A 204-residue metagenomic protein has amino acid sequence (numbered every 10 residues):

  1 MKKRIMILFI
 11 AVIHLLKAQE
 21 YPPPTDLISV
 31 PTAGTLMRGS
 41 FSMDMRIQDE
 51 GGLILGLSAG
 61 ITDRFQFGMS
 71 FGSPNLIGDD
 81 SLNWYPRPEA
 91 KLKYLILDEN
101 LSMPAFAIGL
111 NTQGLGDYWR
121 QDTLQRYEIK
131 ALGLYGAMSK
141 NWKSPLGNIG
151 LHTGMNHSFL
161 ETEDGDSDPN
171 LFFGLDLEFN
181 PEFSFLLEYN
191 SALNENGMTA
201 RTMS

Functional and structural regions predicted by a protein language model:
M1-R4: Positively charged n-region of N-terminal signal peptides that target proteins for export
I10-A18: Hydrophobic h-region of N-terminal signal peptides that target proteins for export in Gram-negative bacteria
A18-I149, M155-E161, F179-F183, A192-S204: Transmembrane beta-barrel domains of Gram-negative outer membranes and organellar outer membranes
G165-S167, E178: Low-complexity, polar/charged sequence tracts that form flexible coils or short amphipathic helices and often embed
S167-L171, A200-M203: Charged helix-capping and loop-helix junction motifs
L175: Mobile, glycine-rich extracellular loop/lid and propeptide segments that shape or gate substrate/ligand access
L186: Acidic/His-leaning functional-site neighborhoods
